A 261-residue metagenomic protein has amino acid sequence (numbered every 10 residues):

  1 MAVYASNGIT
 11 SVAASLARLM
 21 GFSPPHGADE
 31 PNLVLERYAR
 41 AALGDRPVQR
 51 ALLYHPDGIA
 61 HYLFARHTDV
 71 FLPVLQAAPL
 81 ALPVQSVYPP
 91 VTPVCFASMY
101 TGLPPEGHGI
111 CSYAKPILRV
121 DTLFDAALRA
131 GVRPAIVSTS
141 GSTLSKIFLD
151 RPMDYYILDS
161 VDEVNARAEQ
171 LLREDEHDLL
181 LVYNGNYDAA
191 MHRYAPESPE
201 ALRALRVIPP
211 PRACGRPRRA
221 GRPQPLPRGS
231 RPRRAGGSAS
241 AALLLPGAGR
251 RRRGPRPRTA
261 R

Functional and structural regions predicted by a protein language model:
M1-R261: Feature captures the catalytic ectodomains and active-site-proximal regions of enzymes that hydrolyze or transfer
